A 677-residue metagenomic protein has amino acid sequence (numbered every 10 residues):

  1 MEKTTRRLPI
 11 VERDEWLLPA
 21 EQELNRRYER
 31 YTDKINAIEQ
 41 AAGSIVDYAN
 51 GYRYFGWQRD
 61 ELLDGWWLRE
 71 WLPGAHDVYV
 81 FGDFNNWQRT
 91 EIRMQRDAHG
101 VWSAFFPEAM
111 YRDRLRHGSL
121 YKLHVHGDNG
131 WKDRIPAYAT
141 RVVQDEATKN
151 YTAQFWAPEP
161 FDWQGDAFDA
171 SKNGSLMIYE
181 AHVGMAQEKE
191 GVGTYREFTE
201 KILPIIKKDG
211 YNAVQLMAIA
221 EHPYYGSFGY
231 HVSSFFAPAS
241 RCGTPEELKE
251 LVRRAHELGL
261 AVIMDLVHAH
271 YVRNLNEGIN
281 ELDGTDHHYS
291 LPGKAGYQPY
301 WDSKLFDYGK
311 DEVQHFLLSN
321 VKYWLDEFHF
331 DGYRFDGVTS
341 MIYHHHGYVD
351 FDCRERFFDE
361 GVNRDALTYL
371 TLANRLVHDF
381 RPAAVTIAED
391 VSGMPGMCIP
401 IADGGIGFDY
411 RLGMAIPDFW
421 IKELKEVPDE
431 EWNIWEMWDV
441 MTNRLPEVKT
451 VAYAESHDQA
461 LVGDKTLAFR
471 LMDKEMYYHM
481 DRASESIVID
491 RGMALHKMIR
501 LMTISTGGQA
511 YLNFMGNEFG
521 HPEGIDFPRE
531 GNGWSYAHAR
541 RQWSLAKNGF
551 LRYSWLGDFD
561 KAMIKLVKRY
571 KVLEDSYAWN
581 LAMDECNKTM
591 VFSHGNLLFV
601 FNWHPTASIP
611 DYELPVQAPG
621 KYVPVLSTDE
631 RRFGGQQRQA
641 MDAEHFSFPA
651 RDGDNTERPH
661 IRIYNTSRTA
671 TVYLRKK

Functional and structural regions predicted by a protein language model:
M1-S175, Y179, R196-K207, V488-K497 (+3 more regions): Carbohydrate-interacting/catalytic domains
L72-G74, F84, A98, E108-M110 (+10 more regions): Short, flexible loop/turn elements at secondary-structure junctions
Q95, Y224-G229, R273-E281, C398-P400 (+2 more regions): Short glycine-biased active-site loop of nucleotidyltransferases that positions the nucleotide triphosphate and helps
V143, P160-L176, H182-V362, F646-P649 (+2 more regions): Substrate-binding/active-site clefts of carbohydrate-active enzymes
A147, H329-D331, D350-A539, K568-L614 (+2 more regions): Conserved alpha/beta catalytic core and glycan-binding cleft of carbohydrate-active enzymes
L203, K207, V252, V321-L325 (+5 more regions): Non-transmembrane alpha-helical segments in soluble domains of secreted/periplasmic/extracellular proteins
H222-Y224, T244, H270-N274, R334 (+6 more regions): Flexible loop/turn segments at secondary-structure boundaries
